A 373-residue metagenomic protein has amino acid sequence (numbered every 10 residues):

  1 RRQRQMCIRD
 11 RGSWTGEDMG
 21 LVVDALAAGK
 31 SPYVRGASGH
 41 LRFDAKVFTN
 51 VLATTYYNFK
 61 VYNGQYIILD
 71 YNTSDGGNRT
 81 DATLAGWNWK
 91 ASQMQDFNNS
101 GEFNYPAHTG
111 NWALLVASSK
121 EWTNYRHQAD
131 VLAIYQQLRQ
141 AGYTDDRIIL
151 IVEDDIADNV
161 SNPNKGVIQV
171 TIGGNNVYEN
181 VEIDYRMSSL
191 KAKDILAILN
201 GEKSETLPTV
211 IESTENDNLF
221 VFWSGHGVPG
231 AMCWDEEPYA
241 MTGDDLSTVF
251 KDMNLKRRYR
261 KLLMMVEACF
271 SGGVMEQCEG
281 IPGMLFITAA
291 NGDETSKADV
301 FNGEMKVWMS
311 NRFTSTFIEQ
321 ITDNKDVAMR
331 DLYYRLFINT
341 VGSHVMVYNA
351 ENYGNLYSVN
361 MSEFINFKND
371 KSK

Functional and structural regions predicted by a protein language model:
R1-G101, A107, H344: Extracytosolic ligand-binding ectodomains
N98-K373: Cysteine endopeptidase catalytic domains of the caspase/legumain-like
